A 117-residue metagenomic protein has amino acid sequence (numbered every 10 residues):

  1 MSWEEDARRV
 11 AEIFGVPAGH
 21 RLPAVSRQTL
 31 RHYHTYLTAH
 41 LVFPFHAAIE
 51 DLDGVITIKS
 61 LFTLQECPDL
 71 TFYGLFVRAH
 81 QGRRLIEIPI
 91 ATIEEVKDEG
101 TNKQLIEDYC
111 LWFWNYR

Functional and structural regions predicted by a protein language model:
M1-A48: Mixed-charge, Lys/Arg-rich low-complexity intrinsically disordered regions
E4-A7, E12-V16, R83-R117: Intrinsically disordered, low-complexity, charged/polar segments
V42, D51, F72-G74: A general secondary-structure signal for short beta-strands and their flanking turns/coil in non-transmembrane regions
A48-S60: Short coil-to-beta-strand transition motifs
I49-L52, A79-R83: Short acidic, glycine-rich loop/turn motifs
E66-R78: Short aromatic-glycine-enriched beta-strand elements
